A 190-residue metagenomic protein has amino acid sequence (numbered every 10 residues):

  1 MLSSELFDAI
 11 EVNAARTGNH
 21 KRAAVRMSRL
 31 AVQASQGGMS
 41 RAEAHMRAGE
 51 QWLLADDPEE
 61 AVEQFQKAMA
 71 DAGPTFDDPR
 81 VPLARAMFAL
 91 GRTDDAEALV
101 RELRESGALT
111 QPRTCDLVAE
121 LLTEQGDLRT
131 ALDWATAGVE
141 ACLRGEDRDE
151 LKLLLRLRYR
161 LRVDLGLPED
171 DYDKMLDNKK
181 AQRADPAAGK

Functional and structural regions predicted by a protein language model:
M1-D56, K174-K190: N-terminal alpha-helical interaction modules that lie
A24-V25, V62, M69, E97 (+2 more regions): Tetratricopeptide repeat
M27-A31, F65, V100, A135: Hydrophobic/aromatic packing residues within the alpha-helices of TPR/SEL1-like helical repeat arrays
R41-L117: Alpha-helical adaptor scaffolds
G73-D78, G107-C115, E140-L154, R183-A188: Boundary/linker segments of alpha-helical solenoid repeat arrays
E105-A108, E124-E146, Y159, K174-K180: TPR/TPR-like (Sel1-like) alpha-helical repeat modules
